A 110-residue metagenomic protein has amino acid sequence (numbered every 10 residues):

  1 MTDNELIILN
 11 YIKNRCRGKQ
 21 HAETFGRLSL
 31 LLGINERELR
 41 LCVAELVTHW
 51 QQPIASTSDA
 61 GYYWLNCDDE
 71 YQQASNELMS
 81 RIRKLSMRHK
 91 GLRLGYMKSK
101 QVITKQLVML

Functional and structural regions predicted by a protein language model:
M1-Y11: Short alpha-helical segments that sit at the start of domains
N14-Q20, H49: Short helix-capping/hinge SLiMs at alpha-helix to coil transitions
T24-L31: A short acidic, leucine-rich amphipathic alpha-helix
I34-E45: Short amphipathic alpha-helical interaction segments
V47-S58: A short, conserved structural fragment
S58-N66: Minor-groove-contacting beta-hairpin "wing" of winged helix-turn-helix DNA-binding domains
D68-S75: Short, charged/polar, Gly/Pro-enriched secondary-structure boundary elements
S75-L110: Long, low-complexity, charge-rich intrinsically disordered regions
